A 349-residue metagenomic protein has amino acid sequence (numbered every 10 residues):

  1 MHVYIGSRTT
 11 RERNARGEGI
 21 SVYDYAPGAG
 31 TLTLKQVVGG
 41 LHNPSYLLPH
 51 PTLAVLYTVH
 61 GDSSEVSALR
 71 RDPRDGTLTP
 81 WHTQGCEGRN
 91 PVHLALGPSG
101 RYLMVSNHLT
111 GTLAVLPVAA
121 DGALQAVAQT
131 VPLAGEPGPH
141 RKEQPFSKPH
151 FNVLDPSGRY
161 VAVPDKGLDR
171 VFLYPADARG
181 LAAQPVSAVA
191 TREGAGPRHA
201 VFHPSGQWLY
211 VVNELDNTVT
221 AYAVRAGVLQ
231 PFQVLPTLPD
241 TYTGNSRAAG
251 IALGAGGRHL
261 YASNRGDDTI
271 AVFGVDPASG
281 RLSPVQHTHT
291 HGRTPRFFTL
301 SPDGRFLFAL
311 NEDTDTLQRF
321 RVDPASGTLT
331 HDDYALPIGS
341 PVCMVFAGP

Functional and structural regions predicted by a protein language model:
R8-T10, G61, H108, V118 (+6 more regions): Short loop/turn segments immediately following the C-termini of beta-strands
Y23-G30, L69-G76, V115-Q125, Y174-L181 (+3 more regions): Short loop/turn segments immediately following beta-strands, especially the blade-tip and inter-blade linker loops
T33-G100: Blade-loop segments of beta-propeller domains
T33-G39, T79-G85, P137-K142, Q184-A190 (+3 more regions): A short beta-strand motif characteristic of beta-propeller blades
L41-P51, E87-P98, A134-S157, T191-W208 (+3 more regions): Beta-rich, blade/repeat-based domains predominating in secreted/periplasmic proteins but also intracellular
T77-F151: Asp-box/WD-like beta-propeller blade repeats and closely related beta-sheet repeat scaffolds
D313-Q318, T330-P349: Blade-level signature of beta-propeller repeat domains, shared across WD40, Kelch, NHL, RCC1 and BNR/Asp-box propellers
